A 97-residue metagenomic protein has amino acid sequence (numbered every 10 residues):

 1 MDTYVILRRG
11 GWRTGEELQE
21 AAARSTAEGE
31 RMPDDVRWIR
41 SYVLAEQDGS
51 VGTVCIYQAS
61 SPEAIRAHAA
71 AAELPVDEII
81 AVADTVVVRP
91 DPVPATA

Functional and structural regions predicted by a protein language model:
M1-R40, L44-E46, P62, A67 (+1 more regions): Short S/T/G/P-rich N-terminal loop/turn motif that feeds into the first structured element of a domain
D2, V51-T53: Residues at beta-strand starts and edge strands
V43-E46, T53-Y57: Amphipathic, hydrophobic secondary-structure cores in small proteins
Q58-V88: An amphipathic, aromatic/His-enriched active-site/gating alpha helix that lines ligand/cofactor pockets
